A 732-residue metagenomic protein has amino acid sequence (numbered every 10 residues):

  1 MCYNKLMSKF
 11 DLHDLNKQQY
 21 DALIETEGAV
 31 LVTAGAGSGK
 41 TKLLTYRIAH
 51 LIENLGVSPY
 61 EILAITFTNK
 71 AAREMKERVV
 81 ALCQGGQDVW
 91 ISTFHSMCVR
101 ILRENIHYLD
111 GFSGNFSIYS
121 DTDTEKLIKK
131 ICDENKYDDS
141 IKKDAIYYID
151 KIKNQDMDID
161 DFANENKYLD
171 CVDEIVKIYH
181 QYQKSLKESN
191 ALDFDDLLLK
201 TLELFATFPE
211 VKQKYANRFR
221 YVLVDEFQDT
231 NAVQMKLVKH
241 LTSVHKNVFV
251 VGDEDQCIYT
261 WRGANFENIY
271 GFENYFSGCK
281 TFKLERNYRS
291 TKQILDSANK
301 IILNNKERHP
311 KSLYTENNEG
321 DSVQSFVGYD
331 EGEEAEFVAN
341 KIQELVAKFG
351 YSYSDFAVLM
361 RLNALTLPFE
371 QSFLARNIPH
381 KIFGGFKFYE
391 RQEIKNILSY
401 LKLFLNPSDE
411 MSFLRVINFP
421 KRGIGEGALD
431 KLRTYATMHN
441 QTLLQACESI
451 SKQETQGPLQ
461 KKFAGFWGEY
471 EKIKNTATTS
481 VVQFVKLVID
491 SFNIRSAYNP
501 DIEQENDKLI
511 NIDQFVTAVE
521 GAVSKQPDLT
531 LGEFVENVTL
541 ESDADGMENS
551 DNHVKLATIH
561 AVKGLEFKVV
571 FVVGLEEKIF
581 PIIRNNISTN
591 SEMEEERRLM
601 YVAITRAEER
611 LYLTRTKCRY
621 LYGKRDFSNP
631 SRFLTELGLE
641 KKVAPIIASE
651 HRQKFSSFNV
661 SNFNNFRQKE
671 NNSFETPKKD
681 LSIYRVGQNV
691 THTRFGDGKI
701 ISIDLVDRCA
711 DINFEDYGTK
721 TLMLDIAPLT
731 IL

Functional and structural regions predicted by a protein language model:
C2-F10, E27-A29, G35-S38, A49-Y221 (+11 more regions): A basic/glycine-biased coupling hinge at the interface between accessory DNA-binding modules
L12-T26, V233: N-terminal pre-P-loop "Q-motif" helix
G28, V57-E61, Q87, V244-N247 (+9 more regions): Short glycine-/polar-rich loops that comprise or flank the Walker A/P-loop and associated switch/sensor motifs
V32, A36-L44, S277-K280, E285-P379 (+3 more regions): Helicase P-loop NTPase motor core
S38, Q228-N304, K311-E316, T437-M438 (+2 more regions): Conserved helicase motor core of SF1/SF2 NTP-dependent helicases
M97-E104, D255-R262, R289-S290, F383-L405 (+1 more regions): Short alpha-helix plus adjacent loop in nuclease-associated cores
Y168, T366-S372, R376-I378, R391 (+1 more regions): Conserved helicase C-terminal RecA-like lobe
L575-T721, A727-I731: C-terminal accessory regions
